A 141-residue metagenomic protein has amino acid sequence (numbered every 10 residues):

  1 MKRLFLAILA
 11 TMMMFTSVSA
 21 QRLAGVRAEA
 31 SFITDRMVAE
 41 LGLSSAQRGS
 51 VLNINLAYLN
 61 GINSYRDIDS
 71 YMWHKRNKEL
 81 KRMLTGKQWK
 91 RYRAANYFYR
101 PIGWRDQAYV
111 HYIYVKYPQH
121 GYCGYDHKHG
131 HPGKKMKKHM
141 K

Functional and structural regions predicted by a protein language model:
M1-V26: Bacterial Sec-dependent N-terminal signal peptides
L23-A39, S45-K141: Low-complexity segments
